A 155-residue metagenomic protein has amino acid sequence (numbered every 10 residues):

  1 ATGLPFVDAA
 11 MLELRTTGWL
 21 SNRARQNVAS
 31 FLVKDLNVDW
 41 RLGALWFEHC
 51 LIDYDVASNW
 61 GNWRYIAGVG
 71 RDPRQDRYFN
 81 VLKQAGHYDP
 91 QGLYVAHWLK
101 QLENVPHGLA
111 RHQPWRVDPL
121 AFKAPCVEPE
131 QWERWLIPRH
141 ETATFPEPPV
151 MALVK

Functional and structural regions predicted by a protein language model:
A1-K155: C-terminal catalytic domain of photolyase/cryptochrome flavoproteins, centering on the FAD-binding pocket
